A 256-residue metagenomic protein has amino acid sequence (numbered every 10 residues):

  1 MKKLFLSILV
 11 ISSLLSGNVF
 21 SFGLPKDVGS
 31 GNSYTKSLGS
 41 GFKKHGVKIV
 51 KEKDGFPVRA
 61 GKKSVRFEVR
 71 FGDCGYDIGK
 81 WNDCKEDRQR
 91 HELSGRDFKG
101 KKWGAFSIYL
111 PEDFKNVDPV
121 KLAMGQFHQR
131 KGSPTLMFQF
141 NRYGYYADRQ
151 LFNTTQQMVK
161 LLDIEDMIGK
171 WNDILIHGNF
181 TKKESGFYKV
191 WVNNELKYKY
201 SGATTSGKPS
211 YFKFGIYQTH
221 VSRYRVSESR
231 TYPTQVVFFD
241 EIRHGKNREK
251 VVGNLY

Functional and structural regions predicted by a protein language model:
L4-S13: Sec-dependent N-terminal signal peptides
L14-V19: C-terminal segment of classical bacterial N-terminal signal peptides
F20-Y256: Low-complexity, Ser/Thr/Pro/Gly-rich disordered linker/stalk regions
